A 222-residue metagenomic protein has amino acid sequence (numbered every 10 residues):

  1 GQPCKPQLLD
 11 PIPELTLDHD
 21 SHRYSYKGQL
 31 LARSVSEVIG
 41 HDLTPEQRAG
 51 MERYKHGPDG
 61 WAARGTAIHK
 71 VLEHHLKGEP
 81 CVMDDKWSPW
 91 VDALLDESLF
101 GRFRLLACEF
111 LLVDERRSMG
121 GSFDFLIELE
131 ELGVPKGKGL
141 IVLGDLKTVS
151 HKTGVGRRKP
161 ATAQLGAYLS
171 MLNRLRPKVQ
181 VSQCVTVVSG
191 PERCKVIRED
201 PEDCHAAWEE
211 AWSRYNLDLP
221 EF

Functional and structural regions predicted by a protein language model:
G1-G120: Metal-dependent nuclease catalytic cores that hydrolyze phosphodiester bonds in DNA/RNA, characterized by
F110-F222: Mg2+/Mn2+-dependent nuclease catalytic core
